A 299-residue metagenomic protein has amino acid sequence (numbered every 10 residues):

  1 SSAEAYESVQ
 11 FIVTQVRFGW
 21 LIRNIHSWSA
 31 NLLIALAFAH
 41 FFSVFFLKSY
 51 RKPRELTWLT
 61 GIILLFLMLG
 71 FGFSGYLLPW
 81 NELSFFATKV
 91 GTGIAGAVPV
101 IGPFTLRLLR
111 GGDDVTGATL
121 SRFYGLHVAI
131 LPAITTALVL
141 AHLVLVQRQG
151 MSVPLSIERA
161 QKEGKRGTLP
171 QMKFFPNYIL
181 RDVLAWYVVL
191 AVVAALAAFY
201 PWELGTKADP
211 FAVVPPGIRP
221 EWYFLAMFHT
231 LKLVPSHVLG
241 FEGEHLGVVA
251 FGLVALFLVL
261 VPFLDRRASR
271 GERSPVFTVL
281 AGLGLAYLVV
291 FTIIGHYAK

Functional and structural regions predicted by a protein language model:
S1-L233, E242-K299: Membrane-embedded alpha-helical bundles that constitute the cytochrome b-like, heme-associated redox core of multi-pass
S236-H237: Membrane interface segments of multi-pass transport proteins and intramembrane proteases
